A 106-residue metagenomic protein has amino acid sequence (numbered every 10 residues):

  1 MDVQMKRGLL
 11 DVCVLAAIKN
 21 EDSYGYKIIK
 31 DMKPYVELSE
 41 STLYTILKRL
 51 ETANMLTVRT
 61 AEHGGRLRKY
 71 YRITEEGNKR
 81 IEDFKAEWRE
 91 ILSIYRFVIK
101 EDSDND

Functional and structural regions predicted by a protein language model:
D2-T42: N-terminal helix-turn-helix DNA-binding core of bacterial DNA-binding proteins
A17, T52-A53: Short, motif-level signal for alpha-helix interfacial/capping segments enriched in acidic residues and aromatics/proline
L47-R49: Short, hydrophobic-biased segments on the C-terminal half of alpha helices that form "recognition helices"
A53-L67, R72: Beta-hairpin "wing" of winged helix-turn-helix
E82-D106: Amphipathic alpha-helical dimerization/coiled-coil segments that flank or bridge DNA-binding/regulatory modules
